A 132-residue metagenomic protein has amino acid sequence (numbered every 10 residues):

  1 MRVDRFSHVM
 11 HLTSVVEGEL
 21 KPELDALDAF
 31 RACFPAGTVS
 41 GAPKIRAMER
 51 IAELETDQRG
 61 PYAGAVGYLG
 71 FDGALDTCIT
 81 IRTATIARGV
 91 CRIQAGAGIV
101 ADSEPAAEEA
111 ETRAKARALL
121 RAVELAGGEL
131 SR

Functional and structural regions predicted by a protein language model:
M1: Metal-dependent catalytic core segments for phosphate chemistry
D4-R132: Conserved hydrophobic core element of enzyme catalytic domains
